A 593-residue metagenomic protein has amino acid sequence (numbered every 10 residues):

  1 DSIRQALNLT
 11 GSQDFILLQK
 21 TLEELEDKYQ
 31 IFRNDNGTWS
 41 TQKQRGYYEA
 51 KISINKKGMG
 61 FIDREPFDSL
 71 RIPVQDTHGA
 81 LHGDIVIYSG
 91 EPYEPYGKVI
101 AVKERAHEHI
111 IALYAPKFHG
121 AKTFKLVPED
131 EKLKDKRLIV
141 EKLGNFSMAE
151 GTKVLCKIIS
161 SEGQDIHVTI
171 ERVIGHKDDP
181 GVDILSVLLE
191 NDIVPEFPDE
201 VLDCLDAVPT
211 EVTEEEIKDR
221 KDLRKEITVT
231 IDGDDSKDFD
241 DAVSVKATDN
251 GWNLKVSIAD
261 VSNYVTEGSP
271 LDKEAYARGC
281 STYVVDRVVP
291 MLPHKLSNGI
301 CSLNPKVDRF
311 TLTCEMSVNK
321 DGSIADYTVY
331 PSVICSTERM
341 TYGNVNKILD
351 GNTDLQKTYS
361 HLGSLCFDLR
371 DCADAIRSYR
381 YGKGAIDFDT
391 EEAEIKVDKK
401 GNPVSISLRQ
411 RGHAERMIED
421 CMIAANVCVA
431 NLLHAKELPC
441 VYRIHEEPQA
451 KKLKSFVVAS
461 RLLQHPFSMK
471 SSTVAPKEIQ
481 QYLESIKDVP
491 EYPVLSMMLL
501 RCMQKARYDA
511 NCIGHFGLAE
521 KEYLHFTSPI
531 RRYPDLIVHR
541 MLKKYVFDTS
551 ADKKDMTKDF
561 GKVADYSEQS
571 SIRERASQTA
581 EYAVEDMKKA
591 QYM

Functional and structural regions predicted by a protein language model:
D1-I258, S262-V307, R339, K347: Charge-lined substrate channels and their catalytic hotspots, especially those that engage the 3′ end of RNA
Q5, L155, S161, P180 (+2 more regions): Electropositive polyanion-binding surfaces
